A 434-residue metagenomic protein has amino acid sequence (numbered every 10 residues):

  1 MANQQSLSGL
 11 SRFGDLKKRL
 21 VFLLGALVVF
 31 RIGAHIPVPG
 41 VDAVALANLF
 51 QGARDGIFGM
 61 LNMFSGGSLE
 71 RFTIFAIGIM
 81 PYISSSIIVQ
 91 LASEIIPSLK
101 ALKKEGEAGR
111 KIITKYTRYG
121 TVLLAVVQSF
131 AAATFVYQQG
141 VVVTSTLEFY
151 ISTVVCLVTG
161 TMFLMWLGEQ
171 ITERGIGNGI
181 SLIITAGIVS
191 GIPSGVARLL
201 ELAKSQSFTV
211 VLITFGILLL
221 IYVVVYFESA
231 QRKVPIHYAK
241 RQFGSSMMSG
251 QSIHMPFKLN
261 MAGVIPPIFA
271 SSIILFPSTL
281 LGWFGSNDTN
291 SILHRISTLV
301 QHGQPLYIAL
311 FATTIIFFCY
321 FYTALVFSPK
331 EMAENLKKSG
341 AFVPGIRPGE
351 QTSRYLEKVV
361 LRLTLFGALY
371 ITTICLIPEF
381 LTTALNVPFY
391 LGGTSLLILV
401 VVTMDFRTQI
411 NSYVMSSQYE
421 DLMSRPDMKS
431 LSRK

Functional and structural regions predicted by a protein language model:
M1-K103, A108-K434: N-terminal cationic and glycine-rich segments that engage phosphates or anionic surfaces
